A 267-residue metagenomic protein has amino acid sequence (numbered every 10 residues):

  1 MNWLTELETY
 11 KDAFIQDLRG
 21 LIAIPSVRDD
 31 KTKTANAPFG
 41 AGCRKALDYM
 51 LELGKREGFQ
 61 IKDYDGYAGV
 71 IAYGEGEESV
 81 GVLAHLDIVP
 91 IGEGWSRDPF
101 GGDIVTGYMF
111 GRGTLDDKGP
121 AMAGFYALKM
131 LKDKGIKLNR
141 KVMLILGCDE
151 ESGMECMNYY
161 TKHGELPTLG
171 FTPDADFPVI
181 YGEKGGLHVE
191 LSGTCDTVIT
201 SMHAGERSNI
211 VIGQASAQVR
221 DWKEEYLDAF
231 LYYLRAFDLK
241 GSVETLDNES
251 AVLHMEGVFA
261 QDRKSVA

Functional and structural regions predicted by a protein language model:
M1-L83, I88-I91: N-terminal helical capping/dimerization or prosegment-like subdomains of hydrolases acting on amide or phosphate bonds
I61, I71, G102-I104, L191 (+1 more regions): A structural signal for short hydrophobic beta-strand segments in well-ordered beta-sheet cores
K62-Y64, G111, L144-L146, F171-P173: General beta-strand structural signal in soluble alpha/beta enzymes
D63-D65, D103-Y108, E244-A251: Short, ordered beta-strand-loop transition motifs
V70-A72, G107-G111, A251-E256: Generic recognition of long tandem-repeat/solenoid scaffolds
S79-L146, S152: Active-site metal-coordination/substrate-binding segment of hydrolases, especially metallo-dependent peptidases
E151, M157-A267: Midchain, well-structured core segments that form catalytic/ion-binding scaffolds
